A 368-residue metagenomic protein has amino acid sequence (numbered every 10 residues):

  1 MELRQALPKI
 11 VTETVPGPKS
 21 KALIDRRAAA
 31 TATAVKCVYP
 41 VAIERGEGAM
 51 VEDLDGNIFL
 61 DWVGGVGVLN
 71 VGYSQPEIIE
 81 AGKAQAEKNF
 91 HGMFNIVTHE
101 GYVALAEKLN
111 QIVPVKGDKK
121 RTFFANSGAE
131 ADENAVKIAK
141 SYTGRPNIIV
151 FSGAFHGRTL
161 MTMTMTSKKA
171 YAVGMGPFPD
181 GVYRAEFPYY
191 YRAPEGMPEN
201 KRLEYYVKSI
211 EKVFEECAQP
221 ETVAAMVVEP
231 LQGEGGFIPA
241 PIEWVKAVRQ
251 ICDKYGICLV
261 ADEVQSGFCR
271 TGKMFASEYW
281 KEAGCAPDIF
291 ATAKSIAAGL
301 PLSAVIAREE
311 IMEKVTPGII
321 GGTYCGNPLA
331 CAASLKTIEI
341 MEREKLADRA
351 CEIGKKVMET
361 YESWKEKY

Functional and structural regions predicted by a protein language model:
M1-Y368: Conserved N-terminal phosphate-binding loop of PLP-dependent enzymes in the Aspartate aminotransferase
